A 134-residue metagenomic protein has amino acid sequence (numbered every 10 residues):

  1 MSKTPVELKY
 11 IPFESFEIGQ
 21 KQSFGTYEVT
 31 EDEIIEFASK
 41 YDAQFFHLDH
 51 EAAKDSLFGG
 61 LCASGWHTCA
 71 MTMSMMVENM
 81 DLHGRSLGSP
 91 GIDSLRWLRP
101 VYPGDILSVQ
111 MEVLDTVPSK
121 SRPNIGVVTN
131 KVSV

Functional and structural regions predicted by a protein language model:
M1-I18, W97-V134: HotDog/MaoC-like acyl-thioester-processing domains
S2-G91: Hot-dog-fold acyl-thioester-processing enzymes
P90-D93, V109: Short beta-strand or tight-loop elements that sit immediately N-terminal to catalytic metal-binding acidic residues
